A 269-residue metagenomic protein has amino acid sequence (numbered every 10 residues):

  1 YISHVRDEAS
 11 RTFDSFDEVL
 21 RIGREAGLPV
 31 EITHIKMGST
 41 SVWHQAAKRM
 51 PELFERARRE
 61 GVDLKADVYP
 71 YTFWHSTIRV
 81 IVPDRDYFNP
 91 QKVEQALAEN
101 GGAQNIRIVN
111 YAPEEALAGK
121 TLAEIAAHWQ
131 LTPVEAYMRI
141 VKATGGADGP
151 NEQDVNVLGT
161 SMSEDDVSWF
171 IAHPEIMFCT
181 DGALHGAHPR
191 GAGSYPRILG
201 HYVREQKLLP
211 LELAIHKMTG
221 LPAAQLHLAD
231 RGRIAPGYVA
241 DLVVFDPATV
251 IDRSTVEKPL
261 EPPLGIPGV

Functional and structural regions predicted by a protein language model:
Y1-A26: Hydrophobic, small-residue-rich alpha-helical packing segments that form membrane-like cores
S3, T33, A66, T180 (+2 more regions): Active-site flanking residues adjacent to catalytic metal/cofactor-binding acidic residues
S15-E18, A47-M50, S194, E261: Charged helix-capping and loop-helix junction motifs
G23-V30, K36-L184: Polyanionic/metal-chelating signatures
I35-T40, L184, Y202-Q206, S254-G265: Short beta-alpha connecting loops at secondary-structure transitions that line or flank enzyme active sites
F88-P90, S168-E175, T180-D181, S194 (+1 more regions): C-terminal cap of metal-dependent C-N hydrolases
T121-A123, A127-H128, P133-S168, I198-V250: C-terminal helical cap
H188-A192: A structural motif shared across PLP-dependent enzymes of the aminotransferase-like
